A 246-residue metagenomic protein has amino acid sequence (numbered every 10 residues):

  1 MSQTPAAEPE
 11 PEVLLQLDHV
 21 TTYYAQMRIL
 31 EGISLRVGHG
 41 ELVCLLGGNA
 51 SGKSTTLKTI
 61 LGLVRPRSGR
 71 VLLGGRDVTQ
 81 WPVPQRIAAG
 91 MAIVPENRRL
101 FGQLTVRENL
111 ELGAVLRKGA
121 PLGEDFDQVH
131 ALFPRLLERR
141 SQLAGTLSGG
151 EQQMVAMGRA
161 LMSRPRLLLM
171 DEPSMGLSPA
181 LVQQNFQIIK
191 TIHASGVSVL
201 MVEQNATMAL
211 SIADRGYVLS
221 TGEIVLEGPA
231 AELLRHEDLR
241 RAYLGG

Functional and structural regions predicted by a protein language model:
A25, W81-P82, L104-E124, L132-L137 (+3 more regions): ABC-type ATPase nucleotide-binding domains, specifically the catalytic core motifs of the NBD
L46-G48: The feature captures the beta-strand-to-loop junction immediately N-terminal to the Walker
L61: Helix-to-loop junction immediately C-terminal to a conserved catalytic motif
R65, D77-R98, L122, F126 (+2 more regions): ABC ATPase NBD coupling module
L143-L147, E151: Conserved ABC ATPase signature
A160-L161: ABC ATPase C-loop
L168-E172: Catalytic Walker B motif of ABC-type/P-loop ATPase nucleotide-binding domains
